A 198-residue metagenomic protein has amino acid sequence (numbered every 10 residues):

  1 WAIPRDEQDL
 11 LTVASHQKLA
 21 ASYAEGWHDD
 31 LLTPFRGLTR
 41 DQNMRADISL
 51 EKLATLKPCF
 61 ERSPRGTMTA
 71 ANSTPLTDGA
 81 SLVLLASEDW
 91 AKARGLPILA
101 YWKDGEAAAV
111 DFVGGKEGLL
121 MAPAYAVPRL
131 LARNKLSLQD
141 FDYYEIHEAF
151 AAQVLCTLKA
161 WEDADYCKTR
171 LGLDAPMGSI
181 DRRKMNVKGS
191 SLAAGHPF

Functional and structural regions predicted by a protein language model:
P4-T12, R65-S81, G105-R133, I146 (+1 more regions): Active-site pocket-shaping loop/turn-to-helix segments
D6-A93, E162-K184: N-terminal extracellular/periplasmic Venus flytrap/periplasmic-binding protein-like
L38, V110-L192: Active-site pocket-lining segment
S87-D89, G105-A107, A149: Histidine- and/or cysteine-centered catalytic micro-motif in compact active-site loops
D89-L99, L136-L138: Phosphate-handling active-site elements
